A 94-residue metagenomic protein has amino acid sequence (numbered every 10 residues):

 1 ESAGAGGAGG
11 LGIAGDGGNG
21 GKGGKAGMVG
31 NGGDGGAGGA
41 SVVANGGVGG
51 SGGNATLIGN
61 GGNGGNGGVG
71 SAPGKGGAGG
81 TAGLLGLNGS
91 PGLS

Functional and structural regions predicted by a protein language model:
E1-S94: Long, compositionally biased tandem-repeat segments
